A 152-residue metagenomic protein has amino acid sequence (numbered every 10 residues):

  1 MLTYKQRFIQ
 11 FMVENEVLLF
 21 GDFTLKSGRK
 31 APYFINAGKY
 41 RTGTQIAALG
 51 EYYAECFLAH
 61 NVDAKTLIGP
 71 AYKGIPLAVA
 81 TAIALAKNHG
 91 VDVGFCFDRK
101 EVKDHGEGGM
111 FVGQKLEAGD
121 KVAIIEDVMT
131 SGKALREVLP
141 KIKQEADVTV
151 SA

Functional and structural regions predicted by a protein language model:
M1-E126, T130-A152: PRPP-associated nucleotide enzymes
